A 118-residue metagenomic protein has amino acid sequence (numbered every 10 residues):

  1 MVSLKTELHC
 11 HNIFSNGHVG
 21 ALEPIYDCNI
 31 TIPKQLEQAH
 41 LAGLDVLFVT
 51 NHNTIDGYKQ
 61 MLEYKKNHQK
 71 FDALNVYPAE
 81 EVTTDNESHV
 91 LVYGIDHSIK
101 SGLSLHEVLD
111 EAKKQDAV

Functional and structural regions predicted by a protein language model:
M1-N86, H106: An N-terminally biased module of ancient metal coordination in phosphate/nucleic-acid-related enzymes
P24, D96-H97: The substrate-binding groove and active-site-proximal loops of carbohydrate-active enzymes, especially glycoside
E37, G102-Q115: Histidine/acidic residue-rich metal-binding segments in metalloenzymes
N53-T54, H97-K100: Short beta->alpha connector loops
N86-D96: Acidic/polar active-site rim loop that often engages polyanionic ligands
V118: His/acidic metal-ligating clusters that form di-metal
